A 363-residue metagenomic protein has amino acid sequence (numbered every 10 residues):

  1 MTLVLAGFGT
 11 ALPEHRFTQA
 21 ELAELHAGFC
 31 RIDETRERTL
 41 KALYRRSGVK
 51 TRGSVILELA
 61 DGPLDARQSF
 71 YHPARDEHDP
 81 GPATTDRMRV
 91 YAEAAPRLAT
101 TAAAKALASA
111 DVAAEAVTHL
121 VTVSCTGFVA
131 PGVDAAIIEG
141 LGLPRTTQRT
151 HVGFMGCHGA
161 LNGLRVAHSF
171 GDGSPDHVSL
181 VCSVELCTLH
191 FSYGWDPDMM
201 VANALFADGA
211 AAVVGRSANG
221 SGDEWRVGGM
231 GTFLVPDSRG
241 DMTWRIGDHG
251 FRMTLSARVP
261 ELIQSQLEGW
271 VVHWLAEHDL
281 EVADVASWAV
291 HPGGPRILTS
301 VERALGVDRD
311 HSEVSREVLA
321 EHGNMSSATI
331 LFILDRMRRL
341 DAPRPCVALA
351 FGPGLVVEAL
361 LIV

Functional and structural regions predicted by a protein language model:
M1-V90, F191-S265, G269, D341 (+1 more regions): Condensing-enzyme catalytic core mediating Claisen C-C bond formation in acyl metabolism
A6-G9, V123, G153, V178-E185 (+3 more regions): Short beta-strand segments
E24, V129-A136, V181-V201, G231-G247 (+2 more regions): Active-site-adjacent elements of ketosynthase-type condensing enzymes
L43-G142, V282-L298: Conserved beta-ketoacyl condensing-enzyme motif
R45-V49, A94-A110, A210, L262-E277 (+1 more regions): Short, well-ordered amphipathic alpha-helical segments that serve as non-catalytic structural scaffolds within diverse
P82-A83, A114-H119, L141-G153, Y193-D198 (+1 more regions): Glycine/charged-rich beta-loop-alpha catalytic/anionic-binding loops adjacent to active sites
V90, T100, L107, C125-G127 (+6 more regions): Claisen-condensing/thiolase-fold acyl-transfer catalytic domains that form or cleave C-C bonds in fatty acid
P144-R165, D172, L186-G220: Glycine-/small-residue-rich "gating" segment that lines the acyl/pantetheine channel and substrate pocket
